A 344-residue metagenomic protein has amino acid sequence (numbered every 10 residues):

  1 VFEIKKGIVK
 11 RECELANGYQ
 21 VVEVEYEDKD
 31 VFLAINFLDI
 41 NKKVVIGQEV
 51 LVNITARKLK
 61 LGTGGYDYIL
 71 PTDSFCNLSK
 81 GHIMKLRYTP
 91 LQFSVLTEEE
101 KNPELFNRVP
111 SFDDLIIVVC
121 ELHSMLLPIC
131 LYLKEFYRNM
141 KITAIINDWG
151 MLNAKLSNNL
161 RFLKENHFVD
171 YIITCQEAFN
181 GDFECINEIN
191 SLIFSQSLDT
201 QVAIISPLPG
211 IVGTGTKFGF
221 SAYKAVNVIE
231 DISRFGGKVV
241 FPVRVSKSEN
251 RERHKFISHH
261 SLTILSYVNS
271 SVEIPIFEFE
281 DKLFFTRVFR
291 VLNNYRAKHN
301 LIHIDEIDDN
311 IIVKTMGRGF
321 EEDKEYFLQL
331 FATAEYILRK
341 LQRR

Functional and structural regions predicted by a protein language model:
F2-D114, P128, Y137-M140: Extended, charged alpha/beta regions that create polyanion-binding interfaces
F2-Y26, F136-N139, A154, N158-S206 (+1 more regions): Non-transmembrane, aqueous-exposed alpha-helical and coiled segments at domain scale
K29, I40-Q48, L70-H82, I116-V119 (+3 more regions): Accessory terminal and edge-of-domain segments that mediate assembly/interaction and cofactor placement around
V31-A34, D113, T143, C175 (+1 more regions): Generic preference for well-ordered secondary structure
A56, D148-W149, V245: Residue-level signal for short, function-critical loop segments
L59, M151, S248: Flexible, glycine-rich phosphate/dinucleotide-binding loops and adjacent beta-alpha linkers at cofactor/substrate
S94-C185: Phosphate-binding glycine-rich loops and their immediate beta-loop-alpha structural context
